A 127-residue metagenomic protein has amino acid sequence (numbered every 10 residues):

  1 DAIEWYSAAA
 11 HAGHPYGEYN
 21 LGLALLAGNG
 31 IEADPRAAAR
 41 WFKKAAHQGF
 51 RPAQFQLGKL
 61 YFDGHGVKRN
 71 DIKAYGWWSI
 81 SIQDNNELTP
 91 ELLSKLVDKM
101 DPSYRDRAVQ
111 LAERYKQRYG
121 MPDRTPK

Functional and structural regions predicted by a protein language model:
Y6, H11-P15, A27-N29, D34 (+4 more regions): Short helix-capping/linker turns of helical repeat alpha-solenoids
A9, A24, A45, L60 (+3 more regions): TPR/TPR-like alpha-solenoid repeats
E18-A27, I31, Q54-D63, S94-L96: Hydrophobic face of amphipathic alpha-helices that form TPR/SEL1-like repeat modules and related alpha-solenoid
Y19, R40, F55, Y75-G76 (+1 more regions): TPR/TPR-like alpha-solenoid signature
P52-F62, I72-I82: Short N-proximal segments of mature Sec-exported proteins
Q83-K127: Terminal, low-structured helical/coil segments at or just beyond the last alpha-helical repeat
